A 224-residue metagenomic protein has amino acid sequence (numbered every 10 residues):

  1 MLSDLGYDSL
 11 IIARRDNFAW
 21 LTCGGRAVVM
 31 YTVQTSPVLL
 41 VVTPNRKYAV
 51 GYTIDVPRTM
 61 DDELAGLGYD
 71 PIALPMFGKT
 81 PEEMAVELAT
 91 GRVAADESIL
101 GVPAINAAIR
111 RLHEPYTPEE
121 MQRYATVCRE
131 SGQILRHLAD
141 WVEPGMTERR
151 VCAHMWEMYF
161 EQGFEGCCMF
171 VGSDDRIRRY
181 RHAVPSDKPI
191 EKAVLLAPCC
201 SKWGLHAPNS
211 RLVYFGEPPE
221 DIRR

Functional and structural regions predicted by a protein language model:
M1-R224: Active-site neighborhoods and metal-handling regions in enzymes and metal-associated proteins
